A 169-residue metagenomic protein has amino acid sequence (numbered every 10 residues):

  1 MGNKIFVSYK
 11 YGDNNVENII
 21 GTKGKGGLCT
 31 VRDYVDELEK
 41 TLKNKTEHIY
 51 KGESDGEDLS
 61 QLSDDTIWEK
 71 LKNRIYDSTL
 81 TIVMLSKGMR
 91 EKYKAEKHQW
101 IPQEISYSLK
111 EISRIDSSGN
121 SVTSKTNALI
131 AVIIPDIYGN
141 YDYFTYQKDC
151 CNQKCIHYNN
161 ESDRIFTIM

Functional and structural regions predicted by a protein language model:
M1-L80: Conserved N-terminal substructure of TIR/SEFIR domains
K4-I19, P135-M169: C-terminal interaction surface of TIR/SEFIR-family domains
N15-C29, E91-I101, D142-C150: Short, flexible/disordered intra-domain loops and linkers
S63-N73, I105, L109-N120: Short secondary-structure capping micro-motifs at structural edges
S78-M89: Glycine-rich, often proline-containing surface loops adjacent to acidic residues and nearby aromatics that form
K87-G88, I112-I115, N120-N140: Short beta-alpha junction loops
G88-R114: Conserved TIR/SEFIR loop-to-helix hotspot centered on a Trp-containing motif with a nearby acidic residue
